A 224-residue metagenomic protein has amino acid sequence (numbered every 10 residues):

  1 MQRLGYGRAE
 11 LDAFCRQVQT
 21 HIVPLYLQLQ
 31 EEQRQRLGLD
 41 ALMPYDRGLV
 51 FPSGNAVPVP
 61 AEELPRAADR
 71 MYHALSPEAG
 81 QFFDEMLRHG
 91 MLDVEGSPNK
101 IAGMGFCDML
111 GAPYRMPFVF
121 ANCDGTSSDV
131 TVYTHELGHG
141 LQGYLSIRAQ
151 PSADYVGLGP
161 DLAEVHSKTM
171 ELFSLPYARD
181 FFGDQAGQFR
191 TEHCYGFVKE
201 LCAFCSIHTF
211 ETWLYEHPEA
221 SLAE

Functional and structural regions predicted by a protein language model:
M1-F118: Contiguous, non-catalytic segments that form substrate-binding/exosite surfaces or channel walls
P44-L49, P113-P117, G143-Q150, G187-T191 (+1 more regions): Short acidic (Asp/Glu) and glycine-rich catalytic loops that position anionic groups and cofactors
A74-Q81, C107-D108, H139, G143-Q150 (+1 more regions): Conserved helix-loop functional segments at active or binding sites
F82-R88, Y155, G183-H193: Beta-strand segments within the central parallel beta-sheet cores of soluble alpha/beta enzyme folds
F118-N122, Q150-P160, F189-G196: Short beta-alpha connecting loops at secondary-structure transitions that line or flank enzyme active sites
D124-I147, S167, L172: Active-site recognition of the HExxH zinc-binding catalytic motif
S146, G157-G187, K199: Post-HExxH zinc-binding segment in Zn-dependent metallohydrolases
P176-E224: Long, amphipathic alpha-helical stalk/connector segments used for oligomerization, subunit docking, or mechanical
